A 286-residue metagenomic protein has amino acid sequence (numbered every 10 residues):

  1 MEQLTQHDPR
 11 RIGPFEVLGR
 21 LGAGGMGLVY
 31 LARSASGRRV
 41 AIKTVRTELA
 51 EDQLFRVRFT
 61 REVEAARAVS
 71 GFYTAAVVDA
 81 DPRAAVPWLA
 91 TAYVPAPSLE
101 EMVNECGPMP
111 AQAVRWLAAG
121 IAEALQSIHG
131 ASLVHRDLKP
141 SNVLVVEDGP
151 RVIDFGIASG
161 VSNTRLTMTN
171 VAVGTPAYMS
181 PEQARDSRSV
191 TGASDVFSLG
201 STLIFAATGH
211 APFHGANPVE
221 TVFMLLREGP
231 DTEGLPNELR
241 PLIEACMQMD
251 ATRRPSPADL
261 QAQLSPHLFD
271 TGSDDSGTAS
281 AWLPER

Functional and structural regions predicted by a protein language model:
M1-P284: Eukaryotic protein kinase
